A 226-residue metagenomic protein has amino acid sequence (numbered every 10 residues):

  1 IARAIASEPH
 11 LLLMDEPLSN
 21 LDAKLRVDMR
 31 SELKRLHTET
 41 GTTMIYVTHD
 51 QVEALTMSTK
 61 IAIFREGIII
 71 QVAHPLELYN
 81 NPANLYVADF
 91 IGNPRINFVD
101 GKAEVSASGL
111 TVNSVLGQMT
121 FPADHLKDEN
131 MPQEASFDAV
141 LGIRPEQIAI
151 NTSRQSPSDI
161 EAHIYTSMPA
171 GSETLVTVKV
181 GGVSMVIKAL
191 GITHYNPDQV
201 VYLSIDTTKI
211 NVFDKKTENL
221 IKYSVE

Functional and structural regions predicted by a protein language model:
I1-Y86, F90: ABC ATPase nucleotide-binding domains
N93: ABC ATPase nucleotide-binding domain "signature motif"
I96, V105-E226: Non-catalytic connector elements of ABC transporters
